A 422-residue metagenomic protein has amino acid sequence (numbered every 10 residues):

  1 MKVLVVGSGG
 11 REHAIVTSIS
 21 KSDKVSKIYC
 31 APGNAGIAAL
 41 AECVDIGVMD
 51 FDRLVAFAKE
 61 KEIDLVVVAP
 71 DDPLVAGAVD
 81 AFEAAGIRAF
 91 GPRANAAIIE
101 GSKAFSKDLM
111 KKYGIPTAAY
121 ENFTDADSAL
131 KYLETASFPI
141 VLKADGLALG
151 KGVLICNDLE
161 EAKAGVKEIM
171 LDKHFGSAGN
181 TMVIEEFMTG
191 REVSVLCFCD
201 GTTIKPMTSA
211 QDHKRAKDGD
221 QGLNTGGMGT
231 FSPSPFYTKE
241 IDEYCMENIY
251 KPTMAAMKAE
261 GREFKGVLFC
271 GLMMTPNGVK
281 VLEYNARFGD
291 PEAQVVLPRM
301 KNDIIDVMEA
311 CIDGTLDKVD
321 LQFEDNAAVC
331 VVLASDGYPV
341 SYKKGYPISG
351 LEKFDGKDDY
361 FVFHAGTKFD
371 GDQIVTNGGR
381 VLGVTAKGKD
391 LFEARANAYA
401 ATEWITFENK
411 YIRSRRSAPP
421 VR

Functional and structural regions predicted by a protein language model:
M1-A94: ATP-binding N-terminal substructure of ATP-dependent carboxylate-amine bond-forming enzymes
L4-V5, E100-T181, Q211, P235 (+1 more regions): Active-site nucleotide/adenylate-binding loops and adjacent lid/helix of ATP-dependent enzymes
K21, G36-A38, E60, F90 (+13 more regions): Solvent-exposed alpha-helices and their adjacent loops that cap or buttress functional pockets in soluble metabolic
A38-A41, V55, I98-A104, K217-D218: Short, charged, surface-exposed secondary-structure boundary motifs
C156-A293: Internal nucleotide-binding/catalytic subdomain
M246-L268, N285-K357, D370: Active-site "cap" helix and flanking loop/linker of ATP-utilizing ligase/carboxylase catalytic domains
T367-G371, V375-R422: Generic C-terminus detector
